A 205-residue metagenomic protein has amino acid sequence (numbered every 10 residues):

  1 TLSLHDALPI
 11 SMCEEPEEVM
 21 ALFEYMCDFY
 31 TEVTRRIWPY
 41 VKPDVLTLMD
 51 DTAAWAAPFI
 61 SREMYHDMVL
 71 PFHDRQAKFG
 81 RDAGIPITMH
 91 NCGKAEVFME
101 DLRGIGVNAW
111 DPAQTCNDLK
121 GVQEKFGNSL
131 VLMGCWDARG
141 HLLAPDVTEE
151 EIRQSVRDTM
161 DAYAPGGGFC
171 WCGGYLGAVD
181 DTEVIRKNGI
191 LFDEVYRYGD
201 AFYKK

Functional and structural regions predicted by a protein language model:
L2-K205: Active-site loop segments of alpha/beta catalytic cores
